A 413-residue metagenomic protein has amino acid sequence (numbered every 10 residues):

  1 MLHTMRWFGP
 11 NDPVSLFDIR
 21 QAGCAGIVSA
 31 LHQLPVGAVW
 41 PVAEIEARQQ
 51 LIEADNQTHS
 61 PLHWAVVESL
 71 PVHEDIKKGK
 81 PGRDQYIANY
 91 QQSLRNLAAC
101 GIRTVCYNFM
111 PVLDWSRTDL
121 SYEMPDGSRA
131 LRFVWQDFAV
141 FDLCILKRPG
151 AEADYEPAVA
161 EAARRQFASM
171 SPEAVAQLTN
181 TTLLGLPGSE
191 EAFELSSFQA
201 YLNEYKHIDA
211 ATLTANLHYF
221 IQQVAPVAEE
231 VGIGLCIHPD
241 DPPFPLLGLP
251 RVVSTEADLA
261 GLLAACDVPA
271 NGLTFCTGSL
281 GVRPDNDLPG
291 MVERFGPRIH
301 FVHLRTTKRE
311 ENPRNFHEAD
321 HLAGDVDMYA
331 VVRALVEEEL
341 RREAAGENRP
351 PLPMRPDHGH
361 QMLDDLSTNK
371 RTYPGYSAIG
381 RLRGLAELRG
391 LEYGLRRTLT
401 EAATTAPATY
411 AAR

Functional and structural regions predicted by a protein language model:
L2-T4, G9, F17-G23, D75-G79 (+9 more regions): Histidine-acidic metal/acid-base catalytic patches
R6-P13, A38, E44-L51, A174-L178: N-terminal-biased segments
G9, H32, L70, M110 (+1 more regions): Residue-level "edge-of-site" marker
D12-V36: N-terminal ordered "arm"
A30-A47, L247: Glycine-rich, proline-tolerant flexible connector loops at the mouths of alpha/beta enzymes
R48-L62, V67-Y122: Internal, well-ordered domain-core segments that constitute the primary functional module of diverse proteins
L120-T212: Extended, charge-rich helix/loop segments that form flexible, surface "patches" used to engage negatively charged
